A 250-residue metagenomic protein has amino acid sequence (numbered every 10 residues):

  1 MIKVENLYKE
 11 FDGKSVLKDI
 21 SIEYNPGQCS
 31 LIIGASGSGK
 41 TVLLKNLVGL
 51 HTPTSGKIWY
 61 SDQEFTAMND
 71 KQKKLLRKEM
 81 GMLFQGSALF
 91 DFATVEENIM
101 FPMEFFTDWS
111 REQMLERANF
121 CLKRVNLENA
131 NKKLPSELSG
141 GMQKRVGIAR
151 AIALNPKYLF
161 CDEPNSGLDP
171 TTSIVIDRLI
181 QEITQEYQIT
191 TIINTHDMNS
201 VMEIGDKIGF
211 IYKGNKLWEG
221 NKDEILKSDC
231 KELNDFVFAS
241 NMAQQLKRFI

Functional and structural regions predicted by a protein language model:
V48: Helix-to-loop junction immediately C-terminal to a conserved catalytic motif
G56-E64: Conserved ABC transporter NBD signature motif
E64, R111-N129: Conserved ABC ATPase "signature" region
L134-L138, M142: Conserved ABC ATPase signature
A153-K157: A short, proline-enriched helix->beta-strand linker immediately N-terminal to the Walker B motif in ABC-type P-loop
L159-D162: Catalytic Walker B motif of ABC-type/P-loop ATPase nucleotide-binding domains
P170-T172: Helix N-cap at the start of a conserved alpha-helix in ABC-type nucleotide-binding domains
